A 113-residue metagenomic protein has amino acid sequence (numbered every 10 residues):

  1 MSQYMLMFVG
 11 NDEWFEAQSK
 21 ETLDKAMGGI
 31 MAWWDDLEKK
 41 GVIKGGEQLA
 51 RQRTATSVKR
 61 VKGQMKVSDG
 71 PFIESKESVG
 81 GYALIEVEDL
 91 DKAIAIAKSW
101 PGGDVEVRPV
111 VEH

Functional and structural regions predicted by a protein language model:
M1-H113: Conserved, structured core segments of small domains
